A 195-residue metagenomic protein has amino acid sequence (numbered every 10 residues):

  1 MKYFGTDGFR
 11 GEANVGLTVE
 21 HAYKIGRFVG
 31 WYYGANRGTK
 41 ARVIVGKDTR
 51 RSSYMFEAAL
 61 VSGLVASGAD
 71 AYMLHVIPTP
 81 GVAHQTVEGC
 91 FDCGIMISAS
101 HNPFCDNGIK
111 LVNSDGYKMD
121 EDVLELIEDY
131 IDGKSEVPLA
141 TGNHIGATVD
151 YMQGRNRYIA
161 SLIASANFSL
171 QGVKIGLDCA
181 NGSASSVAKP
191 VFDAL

Functional and structural regions predicted by a protein language model:
M1-S62, A66-S67, H144, T148-I175: An N-terminal, well-structured beta->alpha segment
D7-F9, V82, I127: Bulky hydrophobic/aromatic "packing anchor" residues in well-ordered structure
E12, N107-L195: Gly/Ser/Thr-enriched, mixed-charge loops and adjacent short helices that form phosphate/oxyanion-binding elements
E20, M55, F104, S183-V187: Residues that form or flank phosphate/diphosphate-binding pockets in enzymes that use nucleotide phosphates
Y32, E88, A194: Active-site catalytic microenvironments for nucleophilic, acid-base chemistry
Y33, T86, Y130-D132: Hydrophobic residues in alpha-helical segments
R37-D115: Ferredoxin-reductase
